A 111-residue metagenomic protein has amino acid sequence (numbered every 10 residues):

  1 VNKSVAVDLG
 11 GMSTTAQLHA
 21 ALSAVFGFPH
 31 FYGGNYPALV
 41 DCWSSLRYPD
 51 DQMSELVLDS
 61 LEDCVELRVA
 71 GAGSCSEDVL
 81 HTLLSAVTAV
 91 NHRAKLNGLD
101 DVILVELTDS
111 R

Functional and structural regions predicted by a protein language model:
V1-Y32, Y36-R111: Eukaryotic endosomal/vacuolar membrane-trafficking regulators centered on PX-domain-mediated PI3P pathways
